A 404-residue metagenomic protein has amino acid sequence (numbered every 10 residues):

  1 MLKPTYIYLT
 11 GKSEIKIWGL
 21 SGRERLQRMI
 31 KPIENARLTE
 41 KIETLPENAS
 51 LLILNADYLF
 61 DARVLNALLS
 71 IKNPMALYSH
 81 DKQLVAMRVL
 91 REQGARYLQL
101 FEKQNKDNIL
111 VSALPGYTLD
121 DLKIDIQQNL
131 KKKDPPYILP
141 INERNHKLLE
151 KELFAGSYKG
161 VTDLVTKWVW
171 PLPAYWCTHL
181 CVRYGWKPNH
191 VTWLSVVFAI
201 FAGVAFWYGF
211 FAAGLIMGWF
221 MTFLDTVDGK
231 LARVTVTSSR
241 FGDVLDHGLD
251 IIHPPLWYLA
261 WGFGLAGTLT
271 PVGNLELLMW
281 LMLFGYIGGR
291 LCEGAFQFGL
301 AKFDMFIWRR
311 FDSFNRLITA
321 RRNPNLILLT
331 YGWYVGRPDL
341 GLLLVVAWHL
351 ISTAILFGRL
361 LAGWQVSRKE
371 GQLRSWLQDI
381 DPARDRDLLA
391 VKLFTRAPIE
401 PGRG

Functional and structural regions predicted by a protein language model:
M1-K41: N-terminal glycine-rich phosphate-binding loop and ensuing alpha1 helix
R23, D57, K187: Residue-level signal for inorganic ion chemistry
E40-R88: Conserved beta-loop-beta/alpha segment of the NTase-like Rossmann-fold superfamily that binds/positions NTPs
Q83-T178, H247-G404: A feature for the membrane-embedded catalytic helix bundles of lipid/isoprenoid biosynthetic enzymes
K167-Y175, L180-R183, H190-A199: A short mid-domain helix/strand-loop element embedded in enzyme catalytic domains that forms or borders the active-site
Y175-V182, G229, R233, D243 (+1 more regions): Short amphipathic alpha-helical coupling elements at transmembrane boundaries
C181, F201-W207, T330-G336: Hydrophobic alpha-helical transmembrane segments
N189-F241: Membrane-embedded alpha-helical segments that form the functional core of polytopic membrane enzymes, especially those
